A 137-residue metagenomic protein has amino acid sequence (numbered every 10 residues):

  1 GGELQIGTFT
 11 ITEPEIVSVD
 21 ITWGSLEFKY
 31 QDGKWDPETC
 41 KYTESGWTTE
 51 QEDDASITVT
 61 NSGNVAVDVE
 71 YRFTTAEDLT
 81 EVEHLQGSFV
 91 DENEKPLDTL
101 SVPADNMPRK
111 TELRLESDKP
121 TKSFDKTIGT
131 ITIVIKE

Functional and structural regions predicted by a protein language model:
G1-E13, I57-T58, G63-A66, S101-E137: C-terminal, structured domain-capping segment
G1-S56, S62-V65, E137: Long, low-complexity ectodomains and other extracytoplasmic segments of secretory-pathway proteins
L4, T8-I11, V17-I21, Y71 (+2 more regions): Generic preference for hydrophobic/aromatic residues in regular secondary structure cores
S18-D20, L26-P37, A66-D68, A76-T80 (+4 more regions): An almost-null, non-specific background feature that weakly reflects generic protein context rather than any particular
A66-D105: Surface-exposed binding patches on compact interaction domains or structured appendages
